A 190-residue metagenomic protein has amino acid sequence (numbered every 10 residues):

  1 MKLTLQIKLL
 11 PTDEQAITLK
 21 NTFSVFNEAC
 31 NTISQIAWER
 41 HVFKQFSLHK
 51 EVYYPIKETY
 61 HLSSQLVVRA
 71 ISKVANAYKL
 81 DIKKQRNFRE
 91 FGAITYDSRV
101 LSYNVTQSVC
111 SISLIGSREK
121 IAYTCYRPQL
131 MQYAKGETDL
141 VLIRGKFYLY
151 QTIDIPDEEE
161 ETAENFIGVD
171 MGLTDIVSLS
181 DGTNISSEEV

Functional and structural regions predicted by a protein language model:
M1-V190: Nucleic-acid substrate recognition interfaces
